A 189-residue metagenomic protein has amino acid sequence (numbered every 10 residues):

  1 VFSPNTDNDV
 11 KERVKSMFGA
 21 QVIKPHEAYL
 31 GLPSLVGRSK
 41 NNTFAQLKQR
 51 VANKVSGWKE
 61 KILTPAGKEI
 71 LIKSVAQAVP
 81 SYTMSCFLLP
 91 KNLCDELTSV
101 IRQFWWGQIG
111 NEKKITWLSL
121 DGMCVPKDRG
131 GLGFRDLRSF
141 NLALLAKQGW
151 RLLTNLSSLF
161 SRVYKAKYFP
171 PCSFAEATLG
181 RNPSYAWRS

Functional and structural regions predicted by a protein language model:
V1-S189: A helix-boundary/hinge signal
